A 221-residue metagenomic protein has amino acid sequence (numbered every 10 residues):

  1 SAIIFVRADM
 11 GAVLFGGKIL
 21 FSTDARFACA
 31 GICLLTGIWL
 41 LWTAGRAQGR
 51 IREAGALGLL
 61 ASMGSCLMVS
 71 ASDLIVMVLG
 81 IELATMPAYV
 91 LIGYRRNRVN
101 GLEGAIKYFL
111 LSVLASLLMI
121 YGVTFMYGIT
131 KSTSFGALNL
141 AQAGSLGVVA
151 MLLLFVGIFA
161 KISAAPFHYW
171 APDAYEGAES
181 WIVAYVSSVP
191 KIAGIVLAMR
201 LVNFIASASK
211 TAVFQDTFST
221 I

Functional and structural regions predicted by a protein language model:
S1-I221: Alpha-helical transmembrane segments of multi-pass membrane proteins predominantly involved in bioenergetics
